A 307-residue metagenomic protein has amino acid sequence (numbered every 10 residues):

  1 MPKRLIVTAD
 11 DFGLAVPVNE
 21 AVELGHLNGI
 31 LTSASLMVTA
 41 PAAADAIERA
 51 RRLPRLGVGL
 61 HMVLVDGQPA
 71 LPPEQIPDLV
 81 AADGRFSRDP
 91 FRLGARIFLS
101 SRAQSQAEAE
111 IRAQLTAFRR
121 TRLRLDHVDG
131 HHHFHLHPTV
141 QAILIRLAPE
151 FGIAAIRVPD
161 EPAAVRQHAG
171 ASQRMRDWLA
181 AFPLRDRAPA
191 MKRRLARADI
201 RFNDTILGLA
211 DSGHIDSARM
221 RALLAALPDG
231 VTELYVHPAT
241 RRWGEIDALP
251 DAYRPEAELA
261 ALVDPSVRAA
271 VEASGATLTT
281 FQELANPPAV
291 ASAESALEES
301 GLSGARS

Functional and structural regions predicted by a protein language model:
M1-I6, V16-H127, P138-S307: Terminal accessory/targeting
A9-F12: DG-centered beta-turn motif at the end of beta-strands
G130-H132: Active-site histidine-anchored catalytic micro-motif
H135: Alpha-helical and His/Cys-centered functional microenvironments
